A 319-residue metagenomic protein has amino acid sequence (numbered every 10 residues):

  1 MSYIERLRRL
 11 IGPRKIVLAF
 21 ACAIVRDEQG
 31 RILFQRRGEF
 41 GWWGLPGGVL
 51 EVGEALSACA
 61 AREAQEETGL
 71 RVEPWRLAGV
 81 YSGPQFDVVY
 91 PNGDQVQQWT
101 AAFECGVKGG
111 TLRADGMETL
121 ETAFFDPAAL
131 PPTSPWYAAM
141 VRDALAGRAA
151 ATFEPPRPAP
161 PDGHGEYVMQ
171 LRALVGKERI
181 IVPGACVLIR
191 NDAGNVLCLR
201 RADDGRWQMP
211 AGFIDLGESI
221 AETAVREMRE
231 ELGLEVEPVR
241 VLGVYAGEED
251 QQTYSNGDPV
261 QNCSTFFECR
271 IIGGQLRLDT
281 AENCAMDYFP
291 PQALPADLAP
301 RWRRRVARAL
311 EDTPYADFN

Functional and structural regions predicted by a protein language model:
M1-C22, A151-C186: Acidic, metal-coordinating catalytic segment for phosphate/diphosphate chemistry, firing primarily on the Nudix
V17, Q95-W99, R179-I181, G205 (+1 more regions): Residue-level preference for beta-strand/loop junctions
A19-A21, G30, W99-A101, L120 (+4 more regions): Change "...and in nucleic-acid phosphodiester-cleaving endonucleases..." to "...and in nucleic-acid processing enzymes
V25, A102-G106, A123-F124, I189 (+2 more regions): Short, well-ordered beta-strand micro-motif
D27-E67, N191-E231: Conserved Nudix-box catalytic region and its N-terminal flanking loop in Nudix hydrolases and closely related
G41-W42, T111-V175, G205-R206, Q275-N319: Nudix hydrolase/Nudix homology domain
R71-V80, E235-Y245: A short coil-to-beta-strand element that immediately follows conserved catalytic motifs
G83-T111, Y245-Q275: Active-site-adjacent beta-strand/loop module that shapes the phosphate/pyrophosphate-binding cleft
